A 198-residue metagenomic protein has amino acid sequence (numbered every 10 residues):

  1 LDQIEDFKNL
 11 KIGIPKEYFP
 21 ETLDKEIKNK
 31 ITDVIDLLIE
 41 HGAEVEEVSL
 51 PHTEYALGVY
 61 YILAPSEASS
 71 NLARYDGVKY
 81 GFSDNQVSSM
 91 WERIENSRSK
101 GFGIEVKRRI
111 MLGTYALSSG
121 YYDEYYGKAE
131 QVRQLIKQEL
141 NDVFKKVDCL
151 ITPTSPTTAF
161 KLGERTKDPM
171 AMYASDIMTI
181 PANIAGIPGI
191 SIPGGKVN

Functional and structural regions predicted by a protein language model:
L1-A68, R74: Gly/Ser-rich, acidic/histidine-flanked active-site/gating loops
T32, L37-E40, V45, L57 (+3 more regions): Glycine-rich, small-residue loops and helix-cap segments that act as flexible hinges at active-site edges
